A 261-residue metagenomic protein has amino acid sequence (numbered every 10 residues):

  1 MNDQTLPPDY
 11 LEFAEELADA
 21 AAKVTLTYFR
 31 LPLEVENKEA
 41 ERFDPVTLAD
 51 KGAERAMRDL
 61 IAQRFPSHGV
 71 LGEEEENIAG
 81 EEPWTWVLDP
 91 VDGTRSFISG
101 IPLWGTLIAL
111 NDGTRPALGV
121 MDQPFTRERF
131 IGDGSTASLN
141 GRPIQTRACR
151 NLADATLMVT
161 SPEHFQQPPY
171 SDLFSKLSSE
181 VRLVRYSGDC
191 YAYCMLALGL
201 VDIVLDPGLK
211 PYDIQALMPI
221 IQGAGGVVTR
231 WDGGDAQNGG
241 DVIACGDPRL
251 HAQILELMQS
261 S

Functional and structural regions predicted by a protein language model:
M1-V91, E256: N-terminal subdomain of lithium-sensitive/metallo-dependent phosphomonoesterases centered on the IMPase/IPPase/PAP
A14, A18-A21, G119, L217 (+1 more regions): Small-residue (primarily alanine) positions within well-ordered alpha-helices, especially packing/interaction faces
T25, D50, I61, T94 (+6 more regions): Residue-level signal for inorganic ion chemistry
K51, R55, E74, P90-G93 (+5 more regions): Generic detector of well-ordered alpha-helical packing
G80-S135, A155: DPxDG-like acidic metal-binding loop motif
G113, N140-R142: Short strand-turn-strand beta-turns centered on an Asx-Gly dipeptide
Q145-S261: An extended, acidic
